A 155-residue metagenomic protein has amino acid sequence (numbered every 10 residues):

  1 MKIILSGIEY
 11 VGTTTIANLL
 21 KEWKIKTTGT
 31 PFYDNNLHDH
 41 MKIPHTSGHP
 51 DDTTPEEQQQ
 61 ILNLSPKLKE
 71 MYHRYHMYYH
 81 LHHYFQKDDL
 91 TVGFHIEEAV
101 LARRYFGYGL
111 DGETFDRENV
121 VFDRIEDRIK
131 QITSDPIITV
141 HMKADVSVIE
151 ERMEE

Functional and structural regions predicted by a protein language model:
M1, K87-D88: The start of beta-strands in P-loop NTPase/AAA+ ATPase cores
M1-I3, I137: Extreme N-terminal starter segment of soluble prokaryotic enzymes
I3-K21: Glycine-rich phosphate-binding P-loop
N18-K87, L101-R104: Conserved substrate/cofactor phosphate-moiety recognition/catalytic segment in nucleotide-dependent phosphotransferases
N35-N36, L90-F106, M142-V146: Short loop/turn segments at strand-loop or loop-helix junctions that form parts of catalytic or ligand-binding pockets
M41-T46, R103-R117, E155: Short, flexible/disordered intra-domain loops and linkers
L68-Y78, L110-D127: Well-ordered, non-membrane alpha-helical segments in soluble/globular domains
T91-F94, F115-E154: Conserved phosphate-donor/acceptor-positioning beta-strand/loop module used by diverse small-molecule
